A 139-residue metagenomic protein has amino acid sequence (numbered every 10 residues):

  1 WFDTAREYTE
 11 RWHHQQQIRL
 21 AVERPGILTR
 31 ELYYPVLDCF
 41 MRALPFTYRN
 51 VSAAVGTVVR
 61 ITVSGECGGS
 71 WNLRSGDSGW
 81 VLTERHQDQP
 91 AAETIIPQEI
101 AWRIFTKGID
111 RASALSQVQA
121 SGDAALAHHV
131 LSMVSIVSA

Functional and structural regions predicted by a protein language model:
W1-R49: Short, contiguous alpha-helical
F2, E7, T57-V59, A92 (+1 more regions): Acidic/histidine-rich alpha-helical segments that form the ligand environment of transition-metal centers
A5, W12, A53-V55, C67 (+1 more regions): A short, structural micro-pattern
A21-V36, A54, V58-V59, S113-A124: Short alpha-helical "patches" and their helix-cap loops
R24, A43-F46, N50, K107 (+1 more regions): A structural signal for alpha-helix termini and helix-coil/disorder junctions
Y33-S75: A glycine-rich beta-turn/hairpin centered on an aromatic-Pro dipeptide
G68-E93, P97: Acidic/His-leaning functional-site neighborhoods
H86-A139: C-terminal interaction segments
